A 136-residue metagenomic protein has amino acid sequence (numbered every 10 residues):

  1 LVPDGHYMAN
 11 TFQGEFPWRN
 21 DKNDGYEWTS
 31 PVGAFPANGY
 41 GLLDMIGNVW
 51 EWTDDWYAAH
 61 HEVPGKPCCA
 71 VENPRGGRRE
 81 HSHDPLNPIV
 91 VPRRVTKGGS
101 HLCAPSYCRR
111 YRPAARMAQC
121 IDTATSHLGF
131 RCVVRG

Functional and structural regions predicted by a protein language model:
L1-M117, I121-A124: Functional-site microenvironments in short loops/helix caps that host divalent-cation chemistry
T125-G136: Short, structured beta-strand segments at or near domain termini in extracellular proteins/domains
